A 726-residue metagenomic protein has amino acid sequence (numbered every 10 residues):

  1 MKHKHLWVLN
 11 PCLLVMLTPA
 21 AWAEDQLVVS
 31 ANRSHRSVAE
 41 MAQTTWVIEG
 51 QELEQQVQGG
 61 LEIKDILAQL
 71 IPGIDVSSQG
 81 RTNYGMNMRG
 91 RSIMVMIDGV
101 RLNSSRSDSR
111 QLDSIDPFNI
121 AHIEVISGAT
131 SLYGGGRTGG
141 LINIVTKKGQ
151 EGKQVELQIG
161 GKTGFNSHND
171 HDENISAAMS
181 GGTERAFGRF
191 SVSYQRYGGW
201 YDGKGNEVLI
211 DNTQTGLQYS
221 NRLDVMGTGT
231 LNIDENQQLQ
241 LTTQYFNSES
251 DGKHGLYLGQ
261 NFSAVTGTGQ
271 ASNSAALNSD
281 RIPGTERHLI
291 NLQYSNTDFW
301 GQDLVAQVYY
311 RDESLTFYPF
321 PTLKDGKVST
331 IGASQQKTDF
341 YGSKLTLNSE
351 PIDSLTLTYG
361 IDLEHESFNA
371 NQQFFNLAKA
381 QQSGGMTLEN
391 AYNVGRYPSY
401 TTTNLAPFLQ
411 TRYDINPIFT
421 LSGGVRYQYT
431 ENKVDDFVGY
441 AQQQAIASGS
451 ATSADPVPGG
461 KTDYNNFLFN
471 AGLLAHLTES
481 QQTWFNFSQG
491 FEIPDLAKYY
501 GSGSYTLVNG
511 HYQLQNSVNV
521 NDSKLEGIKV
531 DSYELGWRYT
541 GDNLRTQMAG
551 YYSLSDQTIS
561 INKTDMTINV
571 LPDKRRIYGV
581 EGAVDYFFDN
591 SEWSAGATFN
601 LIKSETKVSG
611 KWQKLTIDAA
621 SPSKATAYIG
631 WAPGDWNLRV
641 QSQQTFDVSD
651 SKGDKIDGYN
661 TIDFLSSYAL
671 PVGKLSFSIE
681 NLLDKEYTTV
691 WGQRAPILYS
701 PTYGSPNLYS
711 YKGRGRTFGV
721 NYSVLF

Functional and structural regions predicted by a protein language model:
S30, K64-R101, A121: Extracytoplasmic beta-strand/coil segments of soluble accessory domains associated with Gram-negative outer-membrane
V100-S127, A177, G227: Short acidic/polar hinge/loop motifs at secondary-structure boundaries that mediate gating or recognition
I115-Q158, L725: A beta-strand signature from Gram-negative outer-membrane beta-barrel systems, especially the internal plug domain
Q158, D414-L421, T430, T540-T564 (+3 more regions): Gram-negative outer-membrane beta-barrel transporters
H168-Y197, N206-H254, T285-D298, P351 (+3 more regions): Transmembrane beta-barrel wall of Gram-negative outer-membrane proteins
G216-Q218, N236-N291, E313-P319, S329-Q336: Flexible loop and strand-edge segments within Gram-negative outer membrane beta-barrel domains
Q293-T297, G301-P321, H476, Q482-S488 (+2 more regions): Membrane-embedded beta-barrel scaffold of Gram-negative outer-membrane proteins
F491, D647-S649, S667-F726: C-terminal beta-signal and adjacent terminal beta-strands/loops of Gram-negative outer-membrane beta-barrel proteins
